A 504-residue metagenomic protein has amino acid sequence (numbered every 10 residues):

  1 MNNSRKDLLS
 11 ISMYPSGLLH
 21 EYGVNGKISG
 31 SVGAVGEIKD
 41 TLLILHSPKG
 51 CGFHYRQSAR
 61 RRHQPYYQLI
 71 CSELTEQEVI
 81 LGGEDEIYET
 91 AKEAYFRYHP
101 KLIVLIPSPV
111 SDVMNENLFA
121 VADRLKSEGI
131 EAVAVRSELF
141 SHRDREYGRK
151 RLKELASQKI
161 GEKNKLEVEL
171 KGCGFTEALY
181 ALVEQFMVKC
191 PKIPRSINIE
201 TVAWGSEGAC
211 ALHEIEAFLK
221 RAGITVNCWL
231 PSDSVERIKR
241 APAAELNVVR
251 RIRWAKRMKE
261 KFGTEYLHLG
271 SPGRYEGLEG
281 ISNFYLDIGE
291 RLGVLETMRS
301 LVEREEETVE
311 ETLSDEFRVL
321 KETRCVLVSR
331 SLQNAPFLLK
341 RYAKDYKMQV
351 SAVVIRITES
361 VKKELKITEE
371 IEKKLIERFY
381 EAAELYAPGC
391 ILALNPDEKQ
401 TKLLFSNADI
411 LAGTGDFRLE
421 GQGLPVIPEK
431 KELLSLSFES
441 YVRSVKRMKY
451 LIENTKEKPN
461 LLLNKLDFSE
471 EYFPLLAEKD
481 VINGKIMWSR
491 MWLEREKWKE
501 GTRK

Functional and structural regions predicted by a protein language model:
M1-K504: An N-terminal assembly and electron-transfer interface module characteristic of large anaerobic redox and radical
